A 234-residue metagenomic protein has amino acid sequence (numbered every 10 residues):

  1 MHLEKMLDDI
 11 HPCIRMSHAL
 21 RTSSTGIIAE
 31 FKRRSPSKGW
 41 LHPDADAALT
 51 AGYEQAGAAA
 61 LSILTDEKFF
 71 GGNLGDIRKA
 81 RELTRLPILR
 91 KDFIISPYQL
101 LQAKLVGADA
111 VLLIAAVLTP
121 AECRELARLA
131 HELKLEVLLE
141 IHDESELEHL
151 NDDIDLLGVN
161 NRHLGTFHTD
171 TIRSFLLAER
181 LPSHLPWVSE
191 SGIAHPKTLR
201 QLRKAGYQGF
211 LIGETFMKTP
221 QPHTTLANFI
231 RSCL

Functional and structural regions predicted by a protein language model:
M1-I88, I95, L129-I154, L164-S174 (+5 more regions): Conserved N-terminal beta1-alpha1 strand-loop-helix module at the mouth
G57, G107, L181, G206: Conserved functional loop/turn residues at catalytic and ligand-binding sites
A60, A110, L156, P186 (+1 more regions): Short, Asp-centered acidic motifs that coordinate Mg2+ and/or phosphate in catalytic or ligand-binding sites
L86-Q99, L105, V111-A115, L126: Glycine- and Gly-Pro-enriched alpha-helical subdomains that act as flexible, kink-prone "lid/hinge" or packing modules
Q102-E122, V159-H168, Y207-L226: Glycine-rich phosphate-binding active-site loops on the catalytic face of alpha/beta enzymes
K104, H131, R203: Short alpha-helix at the nucleotide-sugar/activated-sugar donor binding site of glycosyltransferases and closely
L118-L139, V159: Solvent-exposed, charged amphipathic helical/linker segments at domain boundaries
S191-A194, L202-R203, Q208, I212: C-terminal active-site rim and adjoining tail of enzyme catalytic domains
